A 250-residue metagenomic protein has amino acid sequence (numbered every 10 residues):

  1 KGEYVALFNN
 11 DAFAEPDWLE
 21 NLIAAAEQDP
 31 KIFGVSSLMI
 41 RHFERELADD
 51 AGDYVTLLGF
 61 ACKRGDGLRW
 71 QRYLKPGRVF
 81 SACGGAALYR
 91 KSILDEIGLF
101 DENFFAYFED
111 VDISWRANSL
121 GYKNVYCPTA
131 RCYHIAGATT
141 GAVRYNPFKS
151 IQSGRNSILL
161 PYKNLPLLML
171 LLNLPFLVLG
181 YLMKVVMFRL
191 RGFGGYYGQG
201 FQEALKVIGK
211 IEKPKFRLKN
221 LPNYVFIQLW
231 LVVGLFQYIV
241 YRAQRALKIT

Functional and structural regions predicted by a protein language model:
E3, A12-V55: Conserved donor NDP-sugar-binding/catalytic core segment of glycosyltransferases
A14, G34-S36, K63, Y126-P128 (+1 more regions): Hydrophobic residues in well-ordered beta-strands that form the structural core
L22, F80-R131: A short, conserved alpha-helix in the catalytic core of glycosyltransferases
A48, F60, L68-S92, I113 (+1 more regions): A recurrent flexible, glycine/aromatic-enriched loop bordering the glycosyltransferase active site that acts as
F105, L120-K123, C127-Y145, N156 (+1 more regions): Active-site donor/metal-binding and catalytic loop motifs of nucleotide-sugar-dependent glycosylation enzymes
A130, V143-L170, F193-I211: Catalytic core of nucleotide-sugar-dependent glycosyltransferases
L170-T250: Non-catalytic, C-terminal membrane-associated alpha-helical segments of glycosyltransferases
